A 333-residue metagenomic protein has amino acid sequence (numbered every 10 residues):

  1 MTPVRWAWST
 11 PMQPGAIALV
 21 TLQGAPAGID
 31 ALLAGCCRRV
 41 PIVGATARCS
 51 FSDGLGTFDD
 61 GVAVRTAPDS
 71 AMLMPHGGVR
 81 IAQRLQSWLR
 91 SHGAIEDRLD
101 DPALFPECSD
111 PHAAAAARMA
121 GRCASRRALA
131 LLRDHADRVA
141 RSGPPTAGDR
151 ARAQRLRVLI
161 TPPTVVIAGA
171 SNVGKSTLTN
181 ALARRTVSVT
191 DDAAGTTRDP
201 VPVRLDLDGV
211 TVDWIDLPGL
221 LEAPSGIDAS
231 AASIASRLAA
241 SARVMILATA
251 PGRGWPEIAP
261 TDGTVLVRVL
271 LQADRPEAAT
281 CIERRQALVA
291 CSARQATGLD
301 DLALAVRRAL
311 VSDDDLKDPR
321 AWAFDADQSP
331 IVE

Functional and structural regions predicted by a protein language model:
M1-A168, L316-E333: Conserved P-loop NTPase architecture
Q13, Q23-A27, P68-D69, G78-I81 (+5 more regions): Conserved nucleotide-binding/hydrolysis micro-motifs of P-loop NTPases
A27, F58, P68, H76-R84 (+11 more regions): Charged, alpha-helix-enriched surfaces in structured cytosolic catalytic cores of large nucleotide-utilizing machines
I81, A124, A128, A193 (+9 more regions): Helical mechanochemical/support elements of P-loop NTPase systems and associated helical scaffolds
W88-I95, C123, A153, A181 (+7 more regions): Conserved, well-folded catalytic cores of nucleic-acid-processing and energy-transducing macromolecular machines
A147-R237: Conserved G1/Walker A P-loop phosphate-binding module
L207-V210, S230-L288: Conserved C-terminal guanine-recognition region of P-loop GTPase G domains, centered on the G4
D274-R320: Canonical P-loop GTPase G-domain recognition
